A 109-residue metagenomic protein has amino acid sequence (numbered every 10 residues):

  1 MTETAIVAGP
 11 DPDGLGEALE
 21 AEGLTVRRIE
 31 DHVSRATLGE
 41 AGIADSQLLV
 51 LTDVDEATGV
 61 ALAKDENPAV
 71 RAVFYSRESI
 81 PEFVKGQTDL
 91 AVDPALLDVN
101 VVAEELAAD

Functional and structural regions predicted by a protein language model:
M1-D109: Cytosolic regulatory regions of ion transport systems
